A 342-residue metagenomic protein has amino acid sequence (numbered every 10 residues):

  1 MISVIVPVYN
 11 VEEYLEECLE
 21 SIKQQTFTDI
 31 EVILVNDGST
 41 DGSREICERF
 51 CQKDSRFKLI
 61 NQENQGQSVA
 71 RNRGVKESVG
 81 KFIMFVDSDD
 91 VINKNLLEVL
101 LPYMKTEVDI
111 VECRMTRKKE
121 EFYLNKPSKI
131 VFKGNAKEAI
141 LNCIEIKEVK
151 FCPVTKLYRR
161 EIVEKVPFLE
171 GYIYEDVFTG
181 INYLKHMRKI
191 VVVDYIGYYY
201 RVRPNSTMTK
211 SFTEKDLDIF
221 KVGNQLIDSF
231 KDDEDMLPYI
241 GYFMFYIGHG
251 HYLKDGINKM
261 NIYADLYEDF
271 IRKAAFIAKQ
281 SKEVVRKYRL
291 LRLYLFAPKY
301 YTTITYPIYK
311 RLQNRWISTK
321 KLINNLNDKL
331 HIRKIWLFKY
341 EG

Functional and structural regions predicted by a protein language model:
M1-S3, S21, E31, F178: Cell-envelope/extracellular polymer assembly enzymes that use nucleotide-activated donors
N10-Q24: Short, well-formed alpha-helical segments that are part of the catalytic scaffolds of diverse glycosyltransferases
S21, T28, N36-E45, Q65: A conserved acidic beta->alpha catalytic loop
D29-G38, K58-E63, S88: Short beta-strand/loop segment that forms part of the nucleotide-sugar
Q62-S78: Glycine-rich, basic loop-to-helix element that forms the pyrophosphate-binding segment of sugar-nucleotide handling
Q67-S68, S88-V191, R201, N205-E214: Donor-binding/catalytic cores of nucleotide-activated saccharide and glycerol-phosphate transferases/polymerases
I83: Short aromatic/hydrophobic "clamp" motif used to bind/position activated sugar donors
K259-G342: Membrane-interface aromatic/basic loop that binds lipid-linked glycans or pyrophosphate carriers, typified by
